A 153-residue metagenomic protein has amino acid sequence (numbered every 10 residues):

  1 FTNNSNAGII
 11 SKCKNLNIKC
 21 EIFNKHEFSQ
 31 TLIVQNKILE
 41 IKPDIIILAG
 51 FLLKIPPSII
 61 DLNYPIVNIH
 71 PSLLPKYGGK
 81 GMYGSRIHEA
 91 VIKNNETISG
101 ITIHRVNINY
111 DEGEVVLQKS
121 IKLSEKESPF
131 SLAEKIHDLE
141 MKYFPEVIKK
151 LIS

Functional and structural regions predicted by a protein language model:
F1-S153: One-carbon transfer enzymes
